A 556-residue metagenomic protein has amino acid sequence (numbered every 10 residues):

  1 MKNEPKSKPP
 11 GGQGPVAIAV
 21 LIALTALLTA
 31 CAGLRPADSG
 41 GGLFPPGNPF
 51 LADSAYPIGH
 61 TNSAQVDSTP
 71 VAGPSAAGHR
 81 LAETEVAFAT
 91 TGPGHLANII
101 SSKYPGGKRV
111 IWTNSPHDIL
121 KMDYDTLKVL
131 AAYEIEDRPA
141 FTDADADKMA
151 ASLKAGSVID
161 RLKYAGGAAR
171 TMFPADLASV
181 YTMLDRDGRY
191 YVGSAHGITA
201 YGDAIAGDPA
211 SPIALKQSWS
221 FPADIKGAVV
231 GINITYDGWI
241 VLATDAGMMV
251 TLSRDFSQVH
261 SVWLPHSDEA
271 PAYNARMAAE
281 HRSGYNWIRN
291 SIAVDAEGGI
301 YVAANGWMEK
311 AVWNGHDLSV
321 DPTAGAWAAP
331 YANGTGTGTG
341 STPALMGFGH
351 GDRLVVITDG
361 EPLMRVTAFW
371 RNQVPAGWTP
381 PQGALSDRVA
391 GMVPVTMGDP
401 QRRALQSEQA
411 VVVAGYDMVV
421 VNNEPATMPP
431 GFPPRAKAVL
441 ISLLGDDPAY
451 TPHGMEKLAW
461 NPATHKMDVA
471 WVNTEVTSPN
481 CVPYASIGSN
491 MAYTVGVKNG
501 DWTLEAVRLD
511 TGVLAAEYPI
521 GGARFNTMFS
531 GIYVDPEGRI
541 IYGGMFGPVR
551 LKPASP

Functional and structural regions predicted by a protein language model:
C31-D160, A554-P556: Sequence/structural signature of beta-propeller modules and their immediately flanking N-terminal secretory/stalk
P93-K103, P139-A150, A168-M183, A223-N233 (+5 more regions): Repeated scaffold domains used in trafficking and secretory/extracellular systems, primarily beta-propellers
Y104-G107, L184-R186, I234-D237, V294-E297 (+4 more regions): Residue-level detector of Asp-centered blade-edge/turn motifs that repeat once per structural unit in beta-propeller
P116-D123, L127, A195-I205, A246-S253 (+5 more regions): Structural motif
K154-A178, A195-G197, D203-Y236, Q258-R289: Asp-box/WD-like beta-propeller blade repeats and closely related beta-sheet repeat scaffolds
A293-A404: Long, internal scaffold/assembly segments composed of regular secondary structure
L354, E408-V513: Loop/turn-rich, solvent-exposed surfaces of beta-rich toroidal or solenoidal domains
N526-P556: Blade-level signature of beta-propeller repeat domains, shared across WD40, Kelch, NHL, RCC1 and BNR/Asp-box propellers
